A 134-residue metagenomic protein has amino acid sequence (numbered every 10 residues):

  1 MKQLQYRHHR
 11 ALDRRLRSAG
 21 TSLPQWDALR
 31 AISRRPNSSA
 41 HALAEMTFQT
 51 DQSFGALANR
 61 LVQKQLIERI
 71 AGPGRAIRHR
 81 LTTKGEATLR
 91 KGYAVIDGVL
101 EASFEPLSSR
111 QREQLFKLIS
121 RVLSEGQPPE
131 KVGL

Functional and structural regions predicted by a protein language model:
M1-K2, A19, D51, E68 (+1 more regions): Amphipathic, non-membrane alpha-helical segments in soluble helical-bundle scaffolds
K2, Y6, F48, E86 (+1 more regions): Short amphipathic alpha-helical segments with heptad-repeat character
Y6, R10-S53, K64, P73 (+1 more regions): N-terminal helix-turn-helix DNA-binding core of bacterial DNA-binding proteins
R14, S18, R34, K91 (+3 more regions): Conserved amphipathic alpha-helical interaction elements at protein-protein interfaces in regulatory, energy-coupling
A40, I70, S120-L134: Alpha-helical transmembrane segments and membrane-interface helix-loop junctions in multi-pass membrane proteins
N59-S120: Charged, amphipathic alpha-helical coiled-coil/dimerization segments
